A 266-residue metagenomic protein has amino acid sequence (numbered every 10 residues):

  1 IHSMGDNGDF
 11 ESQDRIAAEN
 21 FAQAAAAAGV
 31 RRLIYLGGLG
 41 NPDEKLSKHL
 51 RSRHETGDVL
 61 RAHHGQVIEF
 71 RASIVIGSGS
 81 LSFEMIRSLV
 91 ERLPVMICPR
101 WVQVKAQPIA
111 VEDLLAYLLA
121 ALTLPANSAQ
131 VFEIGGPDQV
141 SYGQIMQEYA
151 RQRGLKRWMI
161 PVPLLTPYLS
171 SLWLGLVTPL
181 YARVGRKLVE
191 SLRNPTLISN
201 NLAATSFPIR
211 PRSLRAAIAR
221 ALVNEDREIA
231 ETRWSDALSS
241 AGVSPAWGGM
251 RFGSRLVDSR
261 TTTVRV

Functional and structural regions predicted by a protein language model:
I1, R31-G38, R71-S73, G135: Active-site beta-alpha turn of Rossmann-fold NAD(P)-dependent dehydrogenases/reductases
I1-A28, G38-D43: NAD(P)H-binding glycine-rich loop region in Rossmannoid oxidoreductase-like domains and their noncatalytic homologs
E11-R15, L46-G57, R61, I76 (+4 more regions): Short-chain dehydrogenase/reductase
A17, L81-S82, W101-L122, Q130: Substrate-positioning beta->alpha
A17-N20, R32, E55-T56, A110-D113: Conserved cofactor-binding/catalytic machinery of classical short-chain dehydrogenase/reductase
A27-R32, H63-G65: A short helix->loop->beta-strand "cap" motif at the edges of active sites that frequently abuts
G37, D58-L81, M85-S88, R92 (+1 more regions): Conserved beta-loop-beta element that borders a ligand/cofactor-binding pocket
A120-K187, P195-R265: Mid/C-terminal beta-alpha module of Rossmann-like enzyme folds, strongest in SDR-family dehydrogenases/epimerases
